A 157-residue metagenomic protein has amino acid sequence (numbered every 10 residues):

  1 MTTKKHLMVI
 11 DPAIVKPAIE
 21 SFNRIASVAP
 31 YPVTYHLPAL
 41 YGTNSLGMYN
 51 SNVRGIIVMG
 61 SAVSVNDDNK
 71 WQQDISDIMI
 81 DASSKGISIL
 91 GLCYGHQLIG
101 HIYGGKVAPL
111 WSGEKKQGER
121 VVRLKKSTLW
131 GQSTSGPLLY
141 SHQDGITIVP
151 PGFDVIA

Functional and structural regions predicted by a protein language model:
T2-M8: Extreme N-terminal starter segment of soluble prokaryotic enzymes
I10-V15: Structural motif
K16, V63-V65, H96, T147: Glycine-rich nucleotide phosphate-binding loop and flanking beta-alpha elements of Rossmann-like dinucleotide-binding
I19-E20, D67-D68, G100-I102, P150: Short glycine-/acidic-enriched loop or helix-start segments at secondary-structure transitions that form or flank
S21-P32: A short, Lys/Arg-enriched amphipathic alpha-helix followed by its capping loop at the start of a domain
Y31-L90: Flexible gly/pro-rich beta->alpha loop and the following alpha-helix that scaffold active-site loops
A82-K106: Catalytic nucleophile loop
Y103-A157: Pocket-forming structural segment of enzyme catalytic cores
